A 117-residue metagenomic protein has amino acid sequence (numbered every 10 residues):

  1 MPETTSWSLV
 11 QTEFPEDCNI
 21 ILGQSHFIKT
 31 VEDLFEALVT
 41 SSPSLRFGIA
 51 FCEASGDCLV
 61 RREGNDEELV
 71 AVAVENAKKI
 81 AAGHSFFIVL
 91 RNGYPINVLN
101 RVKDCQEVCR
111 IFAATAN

Functional and structural regions predicted by a protein language model:
M1-R62: N-terminal, charge-rich interaction modules
E67-N117: Long, charge-patterned amphipathic alpha-helical coiled-coil/hairpin "stalk" segments used as oligomerization
